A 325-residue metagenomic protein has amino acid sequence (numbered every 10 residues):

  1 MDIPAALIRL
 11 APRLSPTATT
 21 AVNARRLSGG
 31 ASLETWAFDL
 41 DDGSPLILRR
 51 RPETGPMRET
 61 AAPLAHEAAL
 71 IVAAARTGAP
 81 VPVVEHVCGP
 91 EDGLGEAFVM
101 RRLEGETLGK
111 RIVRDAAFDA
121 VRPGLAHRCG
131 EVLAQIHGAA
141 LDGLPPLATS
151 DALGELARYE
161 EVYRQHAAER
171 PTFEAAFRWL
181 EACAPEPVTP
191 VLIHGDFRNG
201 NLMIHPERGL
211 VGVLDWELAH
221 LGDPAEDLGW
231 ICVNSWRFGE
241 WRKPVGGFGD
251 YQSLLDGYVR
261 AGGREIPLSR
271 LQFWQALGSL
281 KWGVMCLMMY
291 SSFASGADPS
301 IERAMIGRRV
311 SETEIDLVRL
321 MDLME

Functional and structural regions predicted by a protein language model:
M1-A18: Juxta-kinase regulatory segment immediately upstream of eukaryotic protein kinase catalytic domains
T19-R25: Conserved N-terminal boundary motif of the eukaryotic protein kinase catalytic domain
R25-A176, A182-T189, R208: ATP-binding pocket architecture of kinase catalytic cores
L147, E265-L277: All-alpha amphipathic helical-bundle segments outside canonical DNA-binding/catalytic cores that form hydrophobic
L192-H194, N199: Catalytic-loop of the protein kinase fold
L214-A219: Activation of the activation-loop gatekeeper triad in protein kinase-fold domains
D227-G263, L277-S295: Active-site activation/catalytic loop segments of kinase-like enzymes and analogous catalytic loops in related
